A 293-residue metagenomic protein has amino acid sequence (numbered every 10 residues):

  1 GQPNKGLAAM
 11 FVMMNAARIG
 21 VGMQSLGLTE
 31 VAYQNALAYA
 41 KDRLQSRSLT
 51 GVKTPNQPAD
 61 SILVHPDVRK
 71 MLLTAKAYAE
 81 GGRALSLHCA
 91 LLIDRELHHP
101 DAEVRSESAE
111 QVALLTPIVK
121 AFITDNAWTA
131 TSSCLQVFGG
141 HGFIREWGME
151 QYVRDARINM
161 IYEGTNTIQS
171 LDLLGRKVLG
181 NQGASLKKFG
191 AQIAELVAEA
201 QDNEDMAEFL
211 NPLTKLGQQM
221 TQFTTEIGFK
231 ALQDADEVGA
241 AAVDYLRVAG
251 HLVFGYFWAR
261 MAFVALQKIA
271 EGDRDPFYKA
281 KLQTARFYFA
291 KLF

Functional and structural regions predicted by a protein language model:
G1-Q219: Internal glycine-rich alpha/beta core junctions
G180, E195-F293: C-terminal amphipathic alpha-helical interaction region
